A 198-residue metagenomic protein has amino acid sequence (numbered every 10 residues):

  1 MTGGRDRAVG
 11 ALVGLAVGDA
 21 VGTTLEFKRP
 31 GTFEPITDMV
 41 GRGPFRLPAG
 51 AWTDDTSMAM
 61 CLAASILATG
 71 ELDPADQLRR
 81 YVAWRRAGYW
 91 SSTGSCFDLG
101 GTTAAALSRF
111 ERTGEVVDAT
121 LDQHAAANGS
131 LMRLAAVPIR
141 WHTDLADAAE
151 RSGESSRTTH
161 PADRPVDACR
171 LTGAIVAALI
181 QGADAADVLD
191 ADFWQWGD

Functional and structural regions predicted by a protein language model:
M1-D198: Structured, active/binding-site neighborhoods that engage oxygen-rich ligands
